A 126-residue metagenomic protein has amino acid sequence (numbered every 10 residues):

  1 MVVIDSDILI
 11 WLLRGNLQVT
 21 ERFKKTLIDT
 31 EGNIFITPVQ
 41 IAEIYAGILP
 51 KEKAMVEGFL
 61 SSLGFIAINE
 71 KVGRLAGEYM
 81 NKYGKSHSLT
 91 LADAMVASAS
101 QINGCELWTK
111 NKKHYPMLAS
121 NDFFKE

Functional and structural regions predicted by a protein language model:
M1, A97-E126: Acidic, PIN/NYN-like endoribonuclease modules and their adjacent C-terminal/linker elements
M1-I36, Y45-G58: Short, well-structured N-terminal submotif of metal-dependent ribonuclease cores
V2, I34-F35, S62-A67, E106: Short loop->beta-strand "edge-of-pocket" segments that line small-molecule binding or catalytic clefts across diverse
D5-D7, W11, I36-T37, L89-T90 (+2 more regions): Histidine- and aromatic-rich ligand-binding microenvironments
D5-S6, I44, A76, S100: Generic structural signal for small/hydrophobic residues in well-ordered secondary structure, especially within
I8-L9, Q40, V72, M95-V96 (+1 more regions): Alpha-helix capping/helix-boundary segments
K51-M55, Y83, F124-E126: Short, hinge-like loop/turn segments at secondary-structure boundaries
F65-K110: Active-site neighborhoods of divalent-metal-dependent phosphate/nucleic-acid chemistry enzymes
